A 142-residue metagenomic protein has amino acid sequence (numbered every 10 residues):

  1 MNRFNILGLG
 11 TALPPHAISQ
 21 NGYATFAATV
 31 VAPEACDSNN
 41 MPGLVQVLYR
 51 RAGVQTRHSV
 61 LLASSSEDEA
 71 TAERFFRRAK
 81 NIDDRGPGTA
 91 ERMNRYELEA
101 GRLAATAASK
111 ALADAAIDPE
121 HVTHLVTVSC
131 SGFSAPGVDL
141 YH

Functional and structural regions predicted by a protein language model:
M1-E120: Conserved "HGTGT" condensation-loop signature of ketosynthase/thiolase-family condensing enzymes that catalyze
A12-P14, S129-A135: Gly/Ser/Thr-rich loops at beta-strand to alpha-helix junctions that form or flank small-molecule/cofactor-binding
R95, T123-S129: Short glycine-rich or small-residue beta-strand-to-loop segments that form or flank ligand, phosphate, metal/Fe-S
S134-H142: A glycine- and small-aliphatic-rich helix-loop capping segment at beta-alpha/alpha-beta transitions that lines
